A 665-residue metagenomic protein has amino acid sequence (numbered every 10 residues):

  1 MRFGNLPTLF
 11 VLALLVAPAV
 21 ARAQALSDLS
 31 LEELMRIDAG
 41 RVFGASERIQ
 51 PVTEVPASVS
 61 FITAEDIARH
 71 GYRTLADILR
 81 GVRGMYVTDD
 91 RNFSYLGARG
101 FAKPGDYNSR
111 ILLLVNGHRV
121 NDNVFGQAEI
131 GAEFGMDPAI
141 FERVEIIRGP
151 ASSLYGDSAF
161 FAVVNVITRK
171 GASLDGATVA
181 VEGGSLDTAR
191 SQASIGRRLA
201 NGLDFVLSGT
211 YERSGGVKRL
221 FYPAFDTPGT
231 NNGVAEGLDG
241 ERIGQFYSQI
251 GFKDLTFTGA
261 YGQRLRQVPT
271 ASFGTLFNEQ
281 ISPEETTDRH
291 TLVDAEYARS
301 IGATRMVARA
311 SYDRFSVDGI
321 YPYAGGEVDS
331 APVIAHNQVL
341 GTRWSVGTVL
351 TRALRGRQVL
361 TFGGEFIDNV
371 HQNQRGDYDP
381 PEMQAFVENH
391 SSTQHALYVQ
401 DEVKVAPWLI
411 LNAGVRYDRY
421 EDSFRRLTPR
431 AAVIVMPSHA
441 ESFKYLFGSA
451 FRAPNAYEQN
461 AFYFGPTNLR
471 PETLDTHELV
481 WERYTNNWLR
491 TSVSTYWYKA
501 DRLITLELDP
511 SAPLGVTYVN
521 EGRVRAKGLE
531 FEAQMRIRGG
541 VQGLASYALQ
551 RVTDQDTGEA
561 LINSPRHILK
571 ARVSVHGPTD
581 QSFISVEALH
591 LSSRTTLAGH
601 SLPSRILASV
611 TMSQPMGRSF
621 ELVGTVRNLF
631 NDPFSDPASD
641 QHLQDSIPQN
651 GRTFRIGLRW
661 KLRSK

Functional and structural regions predicted by a protein language model:
A39-V59, A76-R119: Extracytoplasmic beta-strand/coil segments of soluble accessory domains associated with Gram-negative outer-membrane
L75-I78, Y95-G100, I111-N116, G131-F134 (+3 more regions): N-terminal periplasmic accessory domains that precede and gate Gram-negative outer-membrane beta-barrel machines
A102, V268-S272, V370-D377, E421-L427 (+6 more regions): Surface-exposed extracellular loop regions of Gram-negative outer-membrane beta-barrel proteins, predominantly
R119-R148: Short acidic/polar hinge/loop motifs at secondary-structure boundaries that mediate gating or recognition
S153, S173-L174, A180-E182, S194-T286 (+1 more regions): Periplasmic-side early beta-strands and strand-to-turn transitions of outer-membrane beta-barrels
G196-R198, G244-F246, T286, Y297-S300 (+1 more regions): Conserved C-terminal beta-signal and adjacent last beta-strands/turns of outer-membrane beta-barrel proteins
L276, Q280-S300, V339, F386-Q394 (+7 more regions): Outer-membrane beta-barrel signature, preferentially recognizing the C-terminal barrel domain of Gram-negative
K404-V405, L411, Y496-K499, V519-T596: Gram-negative outer-membrane beta-barrel transporters
